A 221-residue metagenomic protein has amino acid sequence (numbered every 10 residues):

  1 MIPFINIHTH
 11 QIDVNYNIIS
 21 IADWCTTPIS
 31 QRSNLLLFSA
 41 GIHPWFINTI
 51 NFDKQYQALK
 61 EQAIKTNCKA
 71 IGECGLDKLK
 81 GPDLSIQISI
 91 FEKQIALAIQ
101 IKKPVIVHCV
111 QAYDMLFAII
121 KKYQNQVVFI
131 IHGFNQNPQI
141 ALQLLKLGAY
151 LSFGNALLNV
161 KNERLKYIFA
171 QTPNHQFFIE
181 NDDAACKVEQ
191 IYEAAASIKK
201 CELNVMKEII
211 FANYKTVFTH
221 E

Functional and structural regions predicted by a protein language model:
M1-E221: Mid-domain alpha/beta scaffold segments of enzyme catalytic cores
